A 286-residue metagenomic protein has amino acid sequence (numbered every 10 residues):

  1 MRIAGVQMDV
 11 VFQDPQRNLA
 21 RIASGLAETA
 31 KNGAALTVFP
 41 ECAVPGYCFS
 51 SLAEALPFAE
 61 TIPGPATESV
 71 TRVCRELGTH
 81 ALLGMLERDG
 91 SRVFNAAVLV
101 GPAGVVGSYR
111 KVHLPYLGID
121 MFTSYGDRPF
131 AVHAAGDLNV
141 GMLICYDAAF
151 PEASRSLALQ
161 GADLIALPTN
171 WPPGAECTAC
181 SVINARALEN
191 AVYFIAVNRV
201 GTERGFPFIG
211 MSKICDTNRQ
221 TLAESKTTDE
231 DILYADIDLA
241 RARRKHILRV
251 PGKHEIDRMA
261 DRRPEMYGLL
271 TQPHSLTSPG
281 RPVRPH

Functional and structural regions predicted by a protein language model:
M1-G5: Extreme N-terminal starter segment of soluble prokaryotic enzymes
Q7-Q13: Short polar catalytic/cofactor-binding loops
P15, S24-S108, P172-V192: Cys-nucleophile CN-hydrolase/nitrilase-fold catalytic domain and related Cys-dependent amidase chemistry that acts on
T37, N139-I144, I165-A166, I195: Short hydrophobic-aromatic micro-motifs
P45, V98, Y109-P115, K213 (+1 more regions): Short beta->alpha transition motifs characteristic of CBS
E60, R88-Q160, P172-S181, A185 (+2 more regions): Active-site catalytic loop in hydrolytic enzyme cores
P65-H80, A148-L233: CN hydrolase (nitrilase-like) catalytic-core segments centered on the catalytic cysteine and neighboring Lys/Glu
V132, R199-H286: C-terminal beta-strand edge segments of enzyme domains
